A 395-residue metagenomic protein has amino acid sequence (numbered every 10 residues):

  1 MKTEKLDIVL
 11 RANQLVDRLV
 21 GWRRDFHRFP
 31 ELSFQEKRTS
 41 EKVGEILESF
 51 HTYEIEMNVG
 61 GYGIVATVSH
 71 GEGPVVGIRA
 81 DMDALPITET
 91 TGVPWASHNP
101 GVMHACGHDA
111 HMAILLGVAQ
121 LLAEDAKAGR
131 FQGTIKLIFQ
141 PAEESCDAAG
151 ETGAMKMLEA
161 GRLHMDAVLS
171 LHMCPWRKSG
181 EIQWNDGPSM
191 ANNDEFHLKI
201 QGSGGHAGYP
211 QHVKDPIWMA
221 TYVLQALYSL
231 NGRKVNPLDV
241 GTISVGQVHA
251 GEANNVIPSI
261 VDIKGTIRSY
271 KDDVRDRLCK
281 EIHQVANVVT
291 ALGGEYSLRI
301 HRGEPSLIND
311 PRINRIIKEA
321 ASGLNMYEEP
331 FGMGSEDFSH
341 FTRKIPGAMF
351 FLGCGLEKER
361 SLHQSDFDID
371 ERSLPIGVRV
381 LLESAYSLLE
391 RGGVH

Functional and structural regions predicted by a protein language model:
M1-R24, R28-P30, K127, M190 (+2 more regions): N-terminal hydrophobic/helix-forming segments and targeting peptides
K2-H104, A113-Q132: Acidic/His- and Gly-rich active-site-bordering loop/insert found across diverse amide/peptide-bond hydrolases
T3, W218-H395: Metal-dependent amide/peptide-bond hydrolase catalytic core, centered on the "pita-bread" metallohydrolase fold
F26, A66, I78, H108 (+8 more regions): Divalent metal-coordination and catalytic microenvironments
V43, I114-L122, A154-M157, A220-V223 (+2 more regions): Buried hydrophobic packing segments
G77-R79, F196-K199, M349-C354: Non-cysteine beta-strand/loop elements that form the S-adenosyl-L-methionine
L85-I87, G92-M103, A110, D125-Q247 (+2 more regions): Histidine/acidic-residue-rich, glycine-tolerant segments that coordinate divalent metal ions
